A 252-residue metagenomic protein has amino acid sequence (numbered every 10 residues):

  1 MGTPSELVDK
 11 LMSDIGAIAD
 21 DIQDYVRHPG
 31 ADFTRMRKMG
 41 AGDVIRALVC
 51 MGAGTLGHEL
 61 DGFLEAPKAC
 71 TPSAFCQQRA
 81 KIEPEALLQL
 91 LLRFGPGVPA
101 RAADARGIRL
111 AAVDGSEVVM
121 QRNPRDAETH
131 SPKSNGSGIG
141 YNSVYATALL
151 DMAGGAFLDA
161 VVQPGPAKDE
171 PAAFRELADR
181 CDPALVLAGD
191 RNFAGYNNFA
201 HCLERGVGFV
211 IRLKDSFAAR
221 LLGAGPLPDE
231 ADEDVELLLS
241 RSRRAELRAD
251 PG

Functional and structural regions predicted by a protein language model:
M1-G252: Conserved, well-structured functional cores that handle cations and Mg-NTP chemistry
